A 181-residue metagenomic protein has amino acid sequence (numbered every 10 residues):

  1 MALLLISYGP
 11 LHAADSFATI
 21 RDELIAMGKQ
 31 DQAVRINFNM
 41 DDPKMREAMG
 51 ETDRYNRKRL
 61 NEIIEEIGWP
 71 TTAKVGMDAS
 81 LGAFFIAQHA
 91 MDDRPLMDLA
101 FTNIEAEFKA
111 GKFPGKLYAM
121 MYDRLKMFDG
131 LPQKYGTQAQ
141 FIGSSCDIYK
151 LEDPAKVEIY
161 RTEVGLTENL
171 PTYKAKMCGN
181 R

Functional and structural regions predicted by a protein language model:
M1-Y8: Bacterial N-terminal signal peptides
G9-A13: Sec/Tat signal peptide C-region and signal peptidase I cleavage site
A14, N180-R181: Generic structural signal for short, solvent-exposed loop/turn connectors between secondary structure elements
A14-G130: N-terminal helix-rich structural modules
L81-F84, Q88, D98-N180: Mature-region segments of soluble proteins
